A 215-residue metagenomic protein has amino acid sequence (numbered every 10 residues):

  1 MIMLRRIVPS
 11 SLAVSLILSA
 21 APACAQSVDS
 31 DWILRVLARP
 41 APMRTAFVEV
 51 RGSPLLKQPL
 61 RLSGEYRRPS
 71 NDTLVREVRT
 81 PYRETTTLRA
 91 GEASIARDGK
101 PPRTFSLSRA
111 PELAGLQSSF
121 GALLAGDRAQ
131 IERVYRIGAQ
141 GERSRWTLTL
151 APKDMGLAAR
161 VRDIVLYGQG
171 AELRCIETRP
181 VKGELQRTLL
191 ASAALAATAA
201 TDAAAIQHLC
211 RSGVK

Functional and structural regions predicted by a protein language model:
M1-R5: N-terminal secretory signal peptides that target proteins for export/translocation
S10-S19: Bacterial N-terminal signal peptides
A23-A46, G52-P59, A205-K215: N-terminal leader/targeting segments and the immediate start of mature chains
F47, L74-V78, A93-A96, L148-L150 (+1 more regions): Short hydrophobic/aromatic-rich beta-strand segments that constitute the beta-sheet cores of beta-sandwich/beta-barrel
R61-S63, Y82, R89, A158-R162 (+1 more regions): Short, surface-exposed coil-to-beta transition loops
E65-G115, Q186, S192: An acidic-aromatic
P102-W146: Flexible, surface-exposed loop/linker segments and immediately adjacent secondary-structure boundaries
R128-V214: Gly/Pro-enriched, hydrophobic low-complexity segments that function as extracytoplasmic propeptides/linkers
